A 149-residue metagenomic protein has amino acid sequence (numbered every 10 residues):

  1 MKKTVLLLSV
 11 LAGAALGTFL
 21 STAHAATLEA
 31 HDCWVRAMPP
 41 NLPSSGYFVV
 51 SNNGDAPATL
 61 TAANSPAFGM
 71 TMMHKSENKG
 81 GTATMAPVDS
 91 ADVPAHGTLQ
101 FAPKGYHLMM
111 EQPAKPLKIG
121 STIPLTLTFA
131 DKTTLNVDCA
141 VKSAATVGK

Functional and structural regions predicted by a protein language model:
M1-T4: Positively charged n-region of N-terminal signal peptides that target proteins for export
L6-A14: Sec-dependent N-terminal signal peptides
A14-T22: C-terminal segment of classical bacterial N-terminal signal peptides
A26-K149: Compact, glycine-rich, soluble single-domain proteins
